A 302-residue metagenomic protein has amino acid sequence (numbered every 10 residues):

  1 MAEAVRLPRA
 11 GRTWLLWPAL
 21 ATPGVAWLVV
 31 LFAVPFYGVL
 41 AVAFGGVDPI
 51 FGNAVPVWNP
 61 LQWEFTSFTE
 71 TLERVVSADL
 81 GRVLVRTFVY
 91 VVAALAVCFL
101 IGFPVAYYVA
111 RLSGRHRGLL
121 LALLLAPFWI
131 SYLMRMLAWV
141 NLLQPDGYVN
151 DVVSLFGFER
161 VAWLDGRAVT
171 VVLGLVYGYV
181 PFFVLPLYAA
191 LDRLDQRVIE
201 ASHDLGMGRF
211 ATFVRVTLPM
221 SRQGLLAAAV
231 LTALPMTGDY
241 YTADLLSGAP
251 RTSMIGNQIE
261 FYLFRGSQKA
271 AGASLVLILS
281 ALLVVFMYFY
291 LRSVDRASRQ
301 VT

Functional and structural regions predicted by a protein language model:
A2-A4, P8, A19, Y188-I199 (+2 more regions): C-terminal transmembrane helix and the adjacent membrane-cytosol boundary/short C-terminal tail of inner/organellar
A10-L15, V85, V89, R115 (+2 more regions): Amphipathic cytosolic juxtamembrane alpha-helices at the membrane-cytosol interface of multi-pass membrane transporters
R12-L16, V47-D48, F68-V75, M236-R292: Interhelical loop and adjacent transmembrane-helix boundary motif in polytopic membrane transport permeases
T22-A26, A126, Y177, F182-L191 (+3 more regions): Transmembrane alpha-helices
A33-A78, L142, D146, S247-P250 (+1 more regions): Short membrane-interfacial helix/loop motifs at transmembrane-helix boundaries
P35, M136, F183-P186, G224-N257: Non-cytoplasmic
S77-Y108, V176: Transmembrane alpha-helix signature in integral membrane proteins
M136-V176, F210, A243-R251: Membrane-interfacial helix termini and adjacent extracytoplasmic/periplasmic loops of multi-pass transporters
